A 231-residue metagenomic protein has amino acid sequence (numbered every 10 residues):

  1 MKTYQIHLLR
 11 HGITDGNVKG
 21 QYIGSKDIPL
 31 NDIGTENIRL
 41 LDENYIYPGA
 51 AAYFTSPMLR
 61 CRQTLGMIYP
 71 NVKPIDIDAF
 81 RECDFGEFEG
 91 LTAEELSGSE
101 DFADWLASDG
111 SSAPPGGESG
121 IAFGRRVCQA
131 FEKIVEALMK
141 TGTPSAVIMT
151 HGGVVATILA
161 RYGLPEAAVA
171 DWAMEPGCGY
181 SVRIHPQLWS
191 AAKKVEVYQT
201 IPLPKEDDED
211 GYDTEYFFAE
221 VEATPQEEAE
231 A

Functional and structural regions predicted by a protein language model:
M1-Y4, C83-E94, E136, K140-P144 (+1 more regions): Acidic, low-complexity terminal tails and accessory targeting/binding regions of phosphate-metabolizing enzymes
Y4-V72, G116: Active-site-proximal alpha-helix that buttresses catalytic centers in soluble enzyme cores
I6, P144-G152: Generic beta-sheet signal
P29, V72-A79, E166-E175: Short hydrophobic/aromatic-enriched beta-strand-loop microsegments
T55-S56, R125, M149-T150: Short beta-strand scaffold positions
M67, T157-R161: Active-site signature of alpha/beta-hydrolase-fold catalytic machinery across serine- and Asp/Cys-nucleophile hydrolases
I68-C128, Y216-F218: Phosphate-handling substructures
G152-A156, H185: GST superfamily/GST-like fold recognition
